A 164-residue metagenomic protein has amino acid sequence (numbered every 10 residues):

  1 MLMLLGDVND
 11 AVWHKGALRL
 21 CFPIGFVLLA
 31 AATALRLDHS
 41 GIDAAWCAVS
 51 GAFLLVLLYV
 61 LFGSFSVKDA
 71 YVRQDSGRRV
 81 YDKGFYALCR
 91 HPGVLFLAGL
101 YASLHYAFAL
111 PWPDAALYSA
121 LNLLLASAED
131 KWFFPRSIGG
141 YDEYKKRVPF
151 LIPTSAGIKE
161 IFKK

Functional and structural regions predicted by a protein language model:
M1-D82, F96-K164: Membrane-anchoring alpha-helices and their flanking helix-loop junctions
A87-R90: Conserved SAM-binding loop
G93: Active-site His/Glu-centered metal-binding helix of metallohydrolases
